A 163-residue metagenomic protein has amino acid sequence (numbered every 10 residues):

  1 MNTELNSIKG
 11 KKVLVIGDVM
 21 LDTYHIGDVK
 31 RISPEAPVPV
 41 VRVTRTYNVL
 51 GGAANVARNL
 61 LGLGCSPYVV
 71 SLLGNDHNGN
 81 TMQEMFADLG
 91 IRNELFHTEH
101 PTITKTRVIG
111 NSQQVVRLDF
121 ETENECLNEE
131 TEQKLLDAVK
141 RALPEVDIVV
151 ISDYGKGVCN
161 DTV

Functional and structural regions predicted by a protein language model:
M1-K30, R45-V163: Ribokinase/PfkB-type carbohydrate-kinase core domain
R31-E35: Flexible glycine/proline-rich, aromatic-decorated loop/lid segments
P37, V41-T44: Divalent-cation-assisted or electrostatically stabilized phosphate/pyrophosphate-binding catalytic cores
